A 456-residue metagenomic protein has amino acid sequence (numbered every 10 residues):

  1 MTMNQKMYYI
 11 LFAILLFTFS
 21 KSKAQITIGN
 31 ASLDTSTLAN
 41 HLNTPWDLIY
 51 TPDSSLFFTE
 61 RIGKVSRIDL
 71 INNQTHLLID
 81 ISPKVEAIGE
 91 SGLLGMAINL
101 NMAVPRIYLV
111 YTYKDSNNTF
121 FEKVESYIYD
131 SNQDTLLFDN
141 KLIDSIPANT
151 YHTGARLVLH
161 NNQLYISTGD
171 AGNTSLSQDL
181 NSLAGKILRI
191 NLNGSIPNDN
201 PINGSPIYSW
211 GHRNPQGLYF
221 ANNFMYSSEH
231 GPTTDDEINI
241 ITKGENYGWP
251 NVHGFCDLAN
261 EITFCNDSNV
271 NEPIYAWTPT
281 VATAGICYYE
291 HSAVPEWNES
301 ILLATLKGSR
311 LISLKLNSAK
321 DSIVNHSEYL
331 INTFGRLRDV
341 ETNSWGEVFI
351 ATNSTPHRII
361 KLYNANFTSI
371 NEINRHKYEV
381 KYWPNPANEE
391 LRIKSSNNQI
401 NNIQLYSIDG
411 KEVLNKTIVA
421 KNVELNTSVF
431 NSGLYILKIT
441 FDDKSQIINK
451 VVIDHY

Functional and structural regions predicted by a protein language model:
M1-T27, I370, K411, H455-Y456: Bacterial Sec-dependent N-terminal signal peptides
Q25-N30, Y363-K377: Low-complexity, Pro/Thr/Ser/Gly/Ala-rich linker/spacer regions in secreted, extracellular modular proteins
Q25-T174, F220, F224-G231, P279-A319 (+1 more regions): Acidic, Gly/Ser/Thr-rich repeat motifs that build Ca2+-stabilized beta-propeller blades
L42-P45, S82-V85, S145-T150, N203-G204 (+3 more regions): Short coil/turn segments at the loop-to-beta-strand junctions that recur within blades of beta-propeller repeat folds
T51, L70, N191-L192, N343 (+2 more regions): Short, acidic, Ser/Thr-enriched surface-loop or helix-capping motifs
L78-I79, N140, S327, K416-T417 (+1 more regions): Short hydrophobic alpha-helix segments
S91-L93, D170-S327, G335, N343-F349 (+1 more regions): Beta-propeller domain segments
N374-Y456: C-terminal outer-membrane/trafficking sorting elements
